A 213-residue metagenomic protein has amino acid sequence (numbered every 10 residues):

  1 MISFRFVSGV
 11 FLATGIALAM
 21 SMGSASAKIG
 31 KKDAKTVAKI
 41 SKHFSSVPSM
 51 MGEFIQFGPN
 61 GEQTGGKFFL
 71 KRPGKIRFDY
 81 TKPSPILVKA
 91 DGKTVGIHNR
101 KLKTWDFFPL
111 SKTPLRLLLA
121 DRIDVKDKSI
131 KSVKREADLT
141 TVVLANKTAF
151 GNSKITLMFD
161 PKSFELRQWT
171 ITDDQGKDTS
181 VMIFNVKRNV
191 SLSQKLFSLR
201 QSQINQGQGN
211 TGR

Functional and structural regions predicted by a protein language model:
M1-F11: Bacterial N-terminal signal peptides that target proteins for export
G9-S21: Bacterial N-terminal signal peptides
M22-A27: Sec/Tat signal peptide C-region and signal peptidase I cleavage site
K28-H43: Extreme N-terminal tail/first-helix region
K42-P59: A short, Trp-centered hydrophobic/proline-enriched beta-strand micro-motif
F44, K112-K126: Short, solvent-exposed helix-to-loop capping segments enriched in aromatics
K67-L117, S180: An acidic-aromatic
K126-S129, R135-R213: Gly/Pro-enriched, hydrophobic low-complexity segments that function as extracytoplasmic propeptides/linkers
